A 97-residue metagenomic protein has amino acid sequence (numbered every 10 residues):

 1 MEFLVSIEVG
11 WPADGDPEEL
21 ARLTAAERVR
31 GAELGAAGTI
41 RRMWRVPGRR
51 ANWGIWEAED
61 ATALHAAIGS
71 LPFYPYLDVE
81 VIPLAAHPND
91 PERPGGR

Functional and structural regions predicted by a protein language model:
M1-R97: Conserved, structured core segments of small domains
